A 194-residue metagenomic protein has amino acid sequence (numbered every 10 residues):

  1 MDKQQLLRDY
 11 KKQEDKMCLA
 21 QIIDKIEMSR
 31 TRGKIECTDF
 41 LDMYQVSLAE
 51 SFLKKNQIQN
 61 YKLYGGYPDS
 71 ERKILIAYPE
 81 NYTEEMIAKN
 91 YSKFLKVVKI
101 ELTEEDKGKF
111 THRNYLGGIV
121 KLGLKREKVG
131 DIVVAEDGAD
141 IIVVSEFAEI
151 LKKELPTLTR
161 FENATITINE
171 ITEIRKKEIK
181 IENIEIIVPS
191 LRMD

Functional and structural regions predicted by a protein language model:
M1-D194: Non-catalytic terminal extensions of ATP-dependent helicases
